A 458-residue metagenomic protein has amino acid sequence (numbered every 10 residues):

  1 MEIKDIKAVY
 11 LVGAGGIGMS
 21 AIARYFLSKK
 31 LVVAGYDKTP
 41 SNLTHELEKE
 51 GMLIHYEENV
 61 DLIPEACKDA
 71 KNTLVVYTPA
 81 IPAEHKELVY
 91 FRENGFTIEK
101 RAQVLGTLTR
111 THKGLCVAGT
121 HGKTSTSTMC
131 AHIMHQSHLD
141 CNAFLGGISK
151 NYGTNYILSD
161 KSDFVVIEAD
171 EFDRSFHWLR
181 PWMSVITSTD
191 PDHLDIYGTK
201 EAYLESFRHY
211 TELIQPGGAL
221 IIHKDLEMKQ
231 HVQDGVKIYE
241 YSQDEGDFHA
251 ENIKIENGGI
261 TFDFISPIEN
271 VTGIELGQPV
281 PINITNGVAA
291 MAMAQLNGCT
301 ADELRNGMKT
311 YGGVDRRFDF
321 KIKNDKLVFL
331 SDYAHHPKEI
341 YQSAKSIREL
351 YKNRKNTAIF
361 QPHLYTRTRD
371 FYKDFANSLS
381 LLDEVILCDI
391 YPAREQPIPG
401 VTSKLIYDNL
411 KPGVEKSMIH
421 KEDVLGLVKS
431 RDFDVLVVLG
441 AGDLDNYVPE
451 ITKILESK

Functional and structural regions predicted by a protein language model:
M1-K100, V104, A219, H249 (+1 more regions): N-terminal leader/targeting and accessory segments in enzymes
E2-A8, G18, Y25, K29 (+2 more regions): Nucleotide phosphate-binding/pyrophosphate-handling subdomain across enzymes that bind or process nucleotide phosphates
A8-V9, V75, L115, C141 (+3 more regions): Conserved hydrophobic helix-helix packing surfaces used for dimerization/oligomerization
Y25-L31, L62-C67, P79-K224, M228-K237 (+3 more regions): Phosphate-binding loop of NTP-binding sites
L31-K38, L220-K224, T357-F360, L382-P392: Short internal beta-strands
Y36-D37, H55-V60, E99-G106, F144-G146 (+4 more regions): Beta-strand->loop->alpha-helix junctions that form or flank phosphate-binding loops in nucleotide-handling enzymes
E50, K237, A376-D434: C-terminal helical cap/extension that packs against the catalytic core of soluble nucleotide-cofactor enzymes
K71-N72, D423-I454: A glycine-rich beta-strand to alpha-helix segment that forms a phosphate/ribose-binding loop at ligand/cofactor sites
